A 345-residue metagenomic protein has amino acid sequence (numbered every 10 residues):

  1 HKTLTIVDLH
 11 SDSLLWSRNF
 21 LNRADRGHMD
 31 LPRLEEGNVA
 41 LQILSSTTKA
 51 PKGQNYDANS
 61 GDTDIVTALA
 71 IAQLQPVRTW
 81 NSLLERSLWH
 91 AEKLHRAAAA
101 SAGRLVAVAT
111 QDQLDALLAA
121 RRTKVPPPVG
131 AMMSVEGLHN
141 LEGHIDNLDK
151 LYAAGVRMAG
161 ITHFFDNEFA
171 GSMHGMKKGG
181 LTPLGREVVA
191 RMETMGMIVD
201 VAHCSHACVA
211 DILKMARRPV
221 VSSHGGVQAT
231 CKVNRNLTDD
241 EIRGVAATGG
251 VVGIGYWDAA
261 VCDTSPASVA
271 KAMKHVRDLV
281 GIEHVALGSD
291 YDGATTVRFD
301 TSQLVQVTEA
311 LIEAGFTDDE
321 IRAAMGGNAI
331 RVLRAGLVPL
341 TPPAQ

Functional and structural regions predicted by a protein language model:
H1-K178, K232-L287, Y291-Q345: N-terminal hydrophobic targeting/anchoring segments and the immediately downstream early-domain regions of hydrolases
I6-S13, C204, S222-G225: Histidine-centered catalytic micro-motifs
V129, V189-M197, A314: Short, surface-exposed connector motifs at secondary-structure boundaries
F165, C204-S205: A generic "binding-loop/recognition-motif" signal
K178-M195, I212-S222, L279: Alpha-helix-loop-beta-strand connector modules within alpha/beta enzyme cores
M197-C204: Catalytic beta/alpha-barrel core
S205-A207, L213-V227, V233, L237-T238 (+2 more regions): Acidic, glycine-rich loop-and-beta core segments that form the ion-binding/anion-interacting portion of active sites
